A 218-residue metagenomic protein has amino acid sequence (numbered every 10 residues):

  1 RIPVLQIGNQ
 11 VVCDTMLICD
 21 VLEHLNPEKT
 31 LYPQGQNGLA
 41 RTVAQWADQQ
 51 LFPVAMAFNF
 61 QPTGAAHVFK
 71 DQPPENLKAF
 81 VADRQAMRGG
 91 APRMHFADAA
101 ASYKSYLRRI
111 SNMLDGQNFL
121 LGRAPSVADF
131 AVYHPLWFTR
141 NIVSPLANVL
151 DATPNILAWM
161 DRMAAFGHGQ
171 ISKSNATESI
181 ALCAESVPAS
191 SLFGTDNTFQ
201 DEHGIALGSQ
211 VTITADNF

Functional and structural regions predicted by a protein language model:
R1-L77, T212-F218: GST-like domain detector, emphasizing the conserved glutathione-binding G-site in the N-terminal thioredoxin-like
L31-Y32, F119-L121, I205: Hydrophobic beta-strand core residues of beta-sandwich domains
A47-A165: GST-like fold's C-terminal all-alpha helical module
A55, A164-A181: Charged/polar, low-hydrophobicity segments characteristic of intrinsically disordered regions and flexible loops
K173-F218: Conserved RNA-binding domains used in RNP assembly and mRNA/RNA metabolism
